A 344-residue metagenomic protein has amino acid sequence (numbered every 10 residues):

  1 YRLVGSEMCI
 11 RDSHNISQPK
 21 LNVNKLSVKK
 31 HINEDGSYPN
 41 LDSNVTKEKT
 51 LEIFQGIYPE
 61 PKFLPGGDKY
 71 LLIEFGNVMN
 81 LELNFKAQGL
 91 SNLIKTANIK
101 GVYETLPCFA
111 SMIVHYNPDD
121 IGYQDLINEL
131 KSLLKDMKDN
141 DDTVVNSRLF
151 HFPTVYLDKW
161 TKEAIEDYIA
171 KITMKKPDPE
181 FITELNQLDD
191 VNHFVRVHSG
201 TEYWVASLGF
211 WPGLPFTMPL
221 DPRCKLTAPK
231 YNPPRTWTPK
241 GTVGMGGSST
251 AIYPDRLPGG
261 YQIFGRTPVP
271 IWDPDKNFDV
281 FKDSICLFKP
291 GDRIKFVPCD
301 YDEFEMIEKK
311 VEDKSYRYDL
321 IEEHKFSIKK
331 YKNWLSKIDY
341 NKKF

Functional and structural regions predicted by a protein language model:
Y1, R235-T236, C286: Residue "hotspots" at secondary-structure boundaries inside conserved domains
Y1-D12: Single conserved hydrophobic/aromatic residue that forms the stacking wall/gate of nucleotide- or nucleobase-binding
R11-E202, P258-F344: Helix-rich terminal scaffold detector
T201, V205-R256, V269: Functionally critical, mid-to-C-terminal surface segments that flank or help form catalytic/ligand
